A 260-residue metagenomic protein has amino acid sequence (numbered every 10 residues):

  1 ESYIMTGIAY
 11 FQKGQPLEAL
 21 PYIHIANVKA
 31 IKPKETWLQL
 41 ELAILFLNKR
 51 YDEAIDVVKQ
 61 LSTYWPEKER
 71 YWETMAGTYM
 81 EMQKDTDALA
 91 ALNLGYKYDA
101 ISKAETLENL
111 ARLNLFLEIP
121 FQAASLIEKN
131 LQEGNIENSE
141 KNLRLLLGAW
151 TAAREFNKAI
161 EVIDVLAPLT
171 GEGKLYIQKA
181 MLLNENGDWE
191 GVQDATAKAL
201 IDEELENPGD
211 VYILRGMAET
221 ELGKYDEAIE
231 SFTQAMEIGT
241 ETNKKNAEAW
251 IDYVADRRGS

Functional and structural regions predicted by a protein language model:
E1-L222, E227-S260: Alpha-solenoid helical repeat scaffolds
